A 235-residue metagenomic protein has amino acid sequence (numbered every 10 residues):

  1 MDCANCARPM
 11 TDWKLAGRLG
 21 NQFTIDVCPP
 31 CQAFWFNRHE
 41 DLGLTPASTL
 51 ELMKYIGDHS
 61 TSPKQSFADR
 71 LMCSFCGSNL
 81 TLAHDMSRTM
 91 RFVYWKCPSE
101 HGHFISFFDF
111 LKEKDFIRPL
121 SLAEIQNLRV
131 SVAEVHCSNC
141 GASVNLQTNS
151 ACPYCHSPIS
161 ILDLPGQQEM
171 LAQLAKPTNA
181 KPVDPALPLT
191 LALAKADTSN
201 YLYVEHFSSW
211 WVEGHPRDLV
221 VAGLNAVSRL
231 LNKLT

Functional and structural regions predicted by a protein language model:
D2-R18, Q65-W95, L111: Intrinsic, low-complexity N-terminal interaction/targeting segments
C3-C6, C28-C31, C73-C76, C97 (+2 more regions): Short cysteine-rich clusters marking metal-coordination/redox-active sites
R8-L15, E51-T61, C76-H84, I117-E124 (+1 more regions): Short Cys/His-rich Zn2+-coordinating modules
P9, C31-F34, N79, E100-H103 (+2 more regions): Cys/His-rich metal-chelating microdomains
L15-N21, E40-S48, D85-R91, D109-E113 (+2 more regions): Short cysteine/histidine-rich zinc-coordinating motifs and their immediately flanking basic loops
R18-Q22, H59-R70, M86-R91, A123-A133 (+1 more regions): Short, flexible, mixed-charge glycine/proline-rich loop motifs that serve as phosphate/nucleic-acid-contacting
A33-D41, K96-C97, G102-L111: Short, structured motif recognition centered on aromatic/hydrophobic residues
H103-F104, H156-G166: Short Cys/His-rich micro-motifs in 6-15 aa windows
